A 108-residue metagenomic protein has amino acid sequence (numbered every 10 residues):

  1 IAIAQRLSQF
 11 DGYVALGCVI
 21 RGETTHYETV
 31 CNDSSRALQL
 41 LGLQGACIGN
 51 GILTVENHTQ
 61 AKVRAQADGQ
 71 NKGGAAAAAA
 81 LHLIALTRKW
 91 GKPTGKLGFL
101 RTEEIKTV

Functional and structural regions predicted by a protein language model:
I1-L38, G42: Glycine-rich phosphate-binding loop
A2-Q9, Q39, L43-Q44, Q66 (+1 more regions): Generic secondary-structure signature for well-ordered alpha-helical cores
L16-G17, T24-Y27, G49-N50, L83 (+2 more regions): Generic secondary-structure boundary/loop-capping signal
C18, E23, I52, G74 (+1 more regions): Gly/Ser/Thr-rich helix-start
E28-V55, T59-K62, A75: Short, acidic/small-residue loops that bind anionic groups at enzyme active sites
E56-Q70, G91: Phosphate-binding/catalytic loops
Q70-E103: A charged, well-structured terminal subsegment
E104-V108: Acidic, Ser/Thr-rich low-complexity intrinsically disordered segments
